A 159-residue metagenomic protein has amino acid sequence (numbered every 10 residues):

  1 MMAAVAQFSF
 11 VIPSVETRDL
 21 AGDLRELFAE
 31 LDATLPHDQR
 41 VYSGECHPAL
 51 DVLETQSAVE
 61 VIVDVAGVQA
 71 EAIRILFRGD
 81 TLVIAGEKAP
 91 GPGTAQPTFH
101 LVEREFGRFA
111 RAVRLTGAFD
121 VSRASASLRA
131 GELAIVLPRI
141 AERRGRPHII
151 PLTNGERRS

Functional and structural regions predicted by a protein language model:
M1-I62, A85, P90-T94, R157-S159: N-terminal leader/pre-domain low-complexity segments
A58, T81-V83, E132-A134: Structural motif
V59-V65, A134-L137: Short, well-ordered beta-strand segments enriched in hydrophobic/aromatic residues
Q69-P97: Core FKBP-type peptidyl-prolyl cis-trans isomerase
Q69-R74, R114-R144: Beta-rich strand-turn-strand
P92-A112: An anionic, turn-rich surface loop/hairpin at beta-sheet edges that serves as a generic interaction/coordination patch
P138-S159: C-terminal tail/sorting-segment detector
